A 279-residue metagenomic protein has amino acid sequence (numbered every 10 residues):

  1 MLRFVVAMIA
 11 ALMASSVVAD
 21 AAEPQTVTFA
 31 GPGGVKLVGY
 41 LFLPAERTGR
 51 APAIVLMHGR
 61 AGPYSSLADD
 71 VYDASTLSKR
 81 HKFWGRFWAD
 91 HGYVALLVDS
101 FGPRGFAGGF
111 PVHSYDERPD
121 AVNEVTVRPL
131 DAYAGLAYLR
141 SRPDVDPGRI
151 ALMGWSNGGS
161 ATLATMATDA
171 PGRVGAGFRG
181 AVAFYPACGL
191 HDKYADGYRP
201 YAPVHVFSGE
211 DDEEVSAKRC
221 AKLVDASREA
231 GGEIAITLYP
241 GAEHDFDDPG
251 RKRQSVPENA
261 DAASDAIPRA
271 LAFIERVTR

Functional and structural regions predicted by a protein language model:
V5-S16: Bacterial N-terminal signal peptides
D20-G49: N-terminal cap/lid segment of alpha/beta-hydrolase-fold proteins
T28, F83, A89-D90, R199 (+1 more regions): Residues at the C-terminal ends
A53-R140, D247-R253, D261: Serine-hydrolase catalytic machinery in alpha/beta-hydrolase-like enzymes
P63, N123-P200: Primarily recognizes the serine-hydrolase "nucleophile elbow" in alpha/beta-hydrolase and SGNH/GDSL folds
G175, R179-L238: The feature captures the conserved acid-bearing segment of alpha/beta-hydrolase catalytic domains
F184, E233-R279: C-terminal catalytic histidine-bearing segment of alpha/beta-hydrolase fold enzymes
